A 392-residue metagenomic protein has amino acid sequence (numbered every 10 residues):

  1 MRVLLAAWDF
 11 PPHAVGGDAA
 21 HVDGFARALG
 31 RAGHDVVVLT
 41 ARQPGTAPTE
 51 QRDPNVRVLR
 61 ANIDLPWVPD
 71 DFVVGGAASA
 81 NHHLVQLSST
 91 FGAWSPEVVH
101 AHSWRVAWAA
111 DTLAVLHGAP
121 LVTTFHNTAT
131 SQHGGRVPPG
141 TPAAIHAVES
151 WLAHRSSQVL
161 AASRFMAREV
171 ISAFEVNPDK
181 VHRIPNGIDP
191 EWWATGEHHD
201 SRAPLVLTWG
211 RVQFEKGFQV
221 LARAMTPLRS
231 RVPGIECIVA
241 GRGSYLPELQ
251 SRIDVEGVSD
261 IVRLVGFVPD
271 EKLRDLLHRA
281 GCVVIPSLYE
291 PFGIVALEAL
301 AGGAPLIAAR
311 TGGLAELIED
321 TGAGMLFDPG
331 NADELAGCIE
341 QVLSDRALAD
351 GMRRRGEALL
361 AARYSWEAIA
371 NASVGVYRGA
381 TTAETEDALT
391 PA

Functional and structural regions predicted by a protein language model:
A20, P204, T208-S230, C237 (+2 more regions): A conserved mid-protein helix/loop that constitutes part of the nucleotide-sugar donor-binding site
R42, F165, G187: Carbohydrate-associated surface elements
P120, T130-W151, P190: Nucleotide-sugar donor phosphate/pyrophosphate-binding loop at the beta->alpha transition of glycosyltransferases
Q250-V268: Nucleotide-activated donor-binding/catalytic signature segment of Leloir-type glycosyltransferases, i.e., the conserved
F267-V268, D275-A280: Short alpha-helical donor nucleotide-sugar binding micro-motif in glycosyltransferases
L288: Aromatic "clamp/platform" in nucleotide-sugar-dependent glycosyltransferases that forms part of the donor/acceptor
P305-A309: Short hydrophobic beta-strand element within catalytic cores of glycosyltransferases and related nucleotide-activated
D320-T321, M325-A332, Q341-R346: Conserved acidic donor-binding segment of nucleotide-sugar-dependent glycosyltransferases
